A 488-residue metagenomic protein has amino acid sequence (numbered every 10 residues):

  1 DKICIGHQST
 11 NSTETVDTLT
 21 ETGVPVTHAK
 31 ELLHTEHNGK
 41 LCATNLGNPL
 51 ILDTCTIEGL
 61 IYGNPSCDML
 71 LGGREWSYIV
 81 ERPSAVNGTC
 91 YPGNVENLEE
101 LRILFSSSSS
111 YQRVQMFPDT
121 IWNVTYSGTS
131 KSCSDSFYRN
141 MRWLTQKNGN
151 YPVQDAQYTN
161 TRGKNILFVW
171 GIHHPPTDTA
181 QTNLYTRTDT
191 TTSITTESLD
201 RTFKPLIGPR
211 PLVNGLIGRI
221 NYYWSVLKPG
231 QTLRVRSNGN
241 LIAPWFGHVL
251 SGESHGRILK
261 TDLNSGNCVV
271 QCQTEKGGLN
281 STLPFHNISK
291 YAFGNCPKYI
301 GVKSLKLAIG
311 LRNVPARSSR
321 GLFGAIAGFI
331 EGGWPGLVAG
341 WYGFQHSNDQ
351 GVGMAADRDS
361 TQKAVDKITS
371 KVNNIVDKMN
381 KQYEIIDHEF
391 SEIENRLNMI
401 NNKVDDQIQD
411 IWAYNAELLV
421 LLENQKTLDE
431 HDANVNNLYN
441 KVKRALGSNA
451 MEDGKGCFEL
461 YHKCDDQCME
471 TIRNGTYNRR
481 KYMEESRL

Functional and structural regions predicted by a protein language model:
G6, E14-C133, F137-D155, T159 (+8 more regions): Membrane-inserting hydrophobic helices used for pore formation or membrane fusion
S9, T15, P175, T179-K204 (+4 more regions): Long, low-complexity intrinsically disordered regions of secretory-pathway proteins
G59, N94, V270-C272, G324: Generic short alpha-helical hydrophobic face used as a protein-protein interaction/packing hotspot
T261, C268-P315: Function-dense linear segments that define catalytic or interfacial modules in macromolecule-processing proteins
K303-G333: Membrane-penetrating hydrophobic segments
G328-V442, N449: Heptad-repeat coiled-coil amphipathic alpha-helices that mediate oligomerization/assembly
